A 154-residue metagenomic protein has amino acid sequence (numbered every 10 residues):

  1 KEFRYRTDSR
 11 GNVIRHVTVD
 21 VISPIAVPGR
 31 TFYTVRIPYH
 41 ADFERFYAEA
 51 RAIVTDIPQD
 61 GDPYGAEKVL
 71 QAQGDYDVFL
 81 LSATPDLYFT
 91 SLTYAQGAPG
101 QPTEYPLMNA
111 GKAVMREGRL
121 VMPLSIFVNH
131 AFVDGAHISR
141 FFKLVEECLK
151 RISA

Functional and structural regions predicted by a protein language model:
K1-V21: Hydrophobic "lid/gating" helix adjacent to the active-site nucleophile that controls access to an acyl-thioester pocket
V13, P106, V133, I138-I152: C-terminal functional regions of eukaryotic proteins
V21-S23, M108, L124-I126: A structural signal for short, well-ordered beta-strand segments
V27-F89: Helical lid/core segments from catalytic subdomains that handle acyl or acyl-like groups
D77-R119: Flexible, Gly/Pro-enriched loop and linker segments at secondary-structure and domain junctions
Q101, R116-L120, E146-A154: Charged, conformationally dynamic linker/hinge segments that couple catalytic or nucleotide-dependent chemistry
K112-G118, M122-I126, D134-A136: Conserved glycine-centered short motifs in functionally critical loops
H130: Anion-recognition interface
